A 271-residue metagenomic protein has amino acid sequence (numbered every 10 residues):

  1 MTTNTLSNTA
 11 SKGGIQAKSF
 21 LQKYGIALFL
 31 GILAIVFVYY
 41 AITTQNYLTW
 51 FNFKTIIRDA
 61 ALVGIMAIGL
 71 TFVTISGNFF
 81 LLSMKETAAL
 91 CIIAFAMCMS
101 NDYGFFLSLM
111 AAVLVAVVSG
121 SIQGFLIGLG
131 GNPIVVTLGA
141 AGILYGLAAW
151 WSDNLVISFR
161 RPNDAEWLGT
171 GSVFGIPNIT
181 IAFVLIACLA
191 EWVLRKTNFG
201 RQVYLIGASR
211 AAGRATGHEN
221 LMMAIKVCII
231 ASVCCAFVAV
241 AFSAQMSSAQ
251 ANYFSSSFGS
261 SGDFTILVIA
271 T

Functional and structural regions predicted by a protein language model:
T2-I65, D102: Membrane-interfacial amphipathic/re-entrant helices at transmembrane-helix boundaries
A34-L48, G77, A148-S152, V156 (+1 more regions): Structural signal for alpha-helical transmembrane segments and their membrane-water exit/capping regions in multi-pass
Y39-Y40, W50-S100, F125-L129: Single transmembrane alpha-helix segments in multi-pass membrane proteins
Q45-T55, G200, A231-I269: Inter-helical junctions in multi-pass inner-membrane proteins, predominant in energy-converting antiporter-like
A60-L70, E86-L90, L114-S121, C188 (+2 more regions): Hydrophobic alpha-helical segments embedded in the membrane of multi-pass proteins
D102-G142: Alpha-helical transmembrane segments within multi-pass membrane transporters and channels
G104, S108-M110, V118-I122, V173-Q250: Helix-loop-helix "hairpin" substructures at the membrane interface of multi-pass membrane proteins
P133-K196, M223-K226, Q245-S261: Transmembrane helix-bundle core of multi-pass membrane transporters and related energy-transducing complexes
